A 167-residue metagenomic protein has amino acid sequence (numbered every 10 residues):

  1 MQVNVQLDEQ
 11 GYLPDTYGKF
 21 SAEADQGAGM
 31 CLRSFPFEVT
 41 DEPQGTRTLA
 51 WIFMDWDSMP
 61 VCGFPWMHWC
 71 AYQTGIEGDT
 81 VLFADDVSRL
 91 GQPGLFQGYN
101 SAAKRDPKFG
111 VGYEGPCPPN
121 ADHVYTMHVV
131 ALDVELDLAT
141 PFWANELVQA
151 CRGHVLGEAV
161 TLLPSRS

Functional and structural regions predicted by a protein language model:
M1-S167: N-terminus-centered regions that define maturation/targeting leaders and the start of the first functional domain
